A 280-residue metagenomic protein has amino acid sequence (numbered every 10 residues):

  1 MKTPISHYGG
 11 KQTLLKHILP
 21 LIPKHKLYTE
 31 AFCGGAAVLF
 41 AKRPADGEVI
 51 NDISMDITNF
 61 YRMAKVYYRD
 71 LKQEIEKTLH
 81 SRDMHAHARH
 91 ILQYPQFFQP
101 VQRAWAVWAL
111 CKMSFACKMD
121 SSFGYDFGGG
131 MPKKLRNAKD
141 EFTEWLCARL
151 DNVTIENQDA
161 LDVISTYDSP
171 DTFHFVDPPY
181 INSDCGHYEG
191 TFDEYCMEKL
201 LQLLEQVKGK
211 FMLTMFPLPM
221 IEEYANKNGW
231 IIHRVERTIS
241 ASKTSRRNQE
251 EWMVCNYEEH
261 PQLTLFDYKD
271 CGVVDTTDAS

Functional and structural regions predicted by a protein language model:
M1-A45, S280: An N-terminal domain-cap segment
M1-T13, L21, A64-G186, Q202 (+2 more regions): SAM-dependent nucleic-acid methyltransferase catalytic core
K24-Q93: SAM cofactor-binding core of SAM-dependent methyltransferases, primarily the Rossmann-like beta-alpha-beta module
A31-F32, N51, E156-Q158, V176-P178 (+2 more regions): Short His-Asn-centered micro-motif
C33-A37, E141-F142, F216-P219, E258: Short, polar loop motifs at secondary-structure junctions
L39-P44, T166-S169, I221-K227: Short loop/helix-cap segments at secondary-structure boundaries that form the rim of catalytic
D193-S280: Long, positively charged, glycine-interspersed low-complexity recognition regions
